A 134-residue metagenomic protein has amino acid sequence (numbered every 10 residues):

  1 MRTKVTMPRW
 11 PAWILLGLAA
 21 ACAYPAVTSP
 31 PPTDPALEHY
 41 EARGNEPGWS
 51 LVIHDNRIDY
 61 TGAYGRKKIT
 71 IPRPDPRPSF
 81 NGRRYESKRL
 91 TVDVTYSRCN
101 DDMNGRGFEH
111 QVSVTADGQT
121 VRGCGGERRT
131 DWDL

Functional and structural regions predicted by a protein language model:
R2-I14: Bacterial N-terminal signal peptides that target proteins for export
A20-A21: C-terminal motif of bacterial Sec signal peptides marking the signal peptidase cleavage site
Y24-L134: Cysteine-centric segments in proteins
